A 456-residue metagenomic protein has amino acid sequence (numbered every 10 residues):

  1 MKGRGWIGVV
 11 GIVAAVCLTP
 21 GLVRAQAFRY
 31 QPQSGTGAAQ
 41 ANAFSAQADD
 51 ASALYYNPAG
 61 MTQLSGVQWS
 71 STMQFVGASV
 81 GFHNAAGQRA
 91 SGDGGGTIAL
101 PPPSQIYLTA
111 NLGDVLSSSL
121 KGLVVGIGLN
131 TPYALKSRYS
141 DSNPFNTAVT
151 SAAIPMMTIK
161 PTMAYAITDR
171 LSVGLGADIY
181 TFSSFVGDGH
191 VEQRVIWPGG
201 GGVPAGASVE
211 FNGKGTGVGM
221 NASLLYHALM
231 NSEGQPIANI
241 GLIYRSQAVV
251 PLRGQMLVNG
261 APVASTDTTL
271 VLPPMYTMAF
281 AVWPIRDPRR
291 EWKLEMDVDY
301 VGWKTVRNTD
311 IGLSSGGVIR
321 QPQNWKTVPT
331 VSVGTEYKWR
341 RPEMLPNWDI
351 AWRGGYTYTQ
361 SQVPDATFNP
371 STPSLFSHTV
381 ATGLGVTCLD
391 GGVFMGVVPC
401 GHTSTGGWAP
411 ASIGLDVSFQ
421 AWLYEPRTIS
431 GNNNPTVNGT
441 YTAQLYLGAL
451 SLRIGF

Functional and structural regions predicted by a protein language model:
M1-V10: Bacterial N-terminal signal peptides that target proteins for export
V10-I12, A46-D49, I159, A264: Short hydrophobic "helix-edge" motifs at membrane interfaces and signal-peptide entry regions
P20-L22: N-terminal signal peptide c-region/cleavage motif recognized by signal peptidases
R24-G37, A41, P103, Y107-F456: Outer-membrane beta-barrel porins/channels
T36-A53: N-terminal targeting signals for Sec/Tat export/insertion, comprising classic cleavable signal peptides
F44, F75, A421: A broadly conserved detector of short glycine/acidic/proline-rich loop/turn motifs that flank catalytic sites and bind
A48-Y56, T62-Y139, N143, A153-I154: Outer-membrane beta-barrel translocator/receptor signature
